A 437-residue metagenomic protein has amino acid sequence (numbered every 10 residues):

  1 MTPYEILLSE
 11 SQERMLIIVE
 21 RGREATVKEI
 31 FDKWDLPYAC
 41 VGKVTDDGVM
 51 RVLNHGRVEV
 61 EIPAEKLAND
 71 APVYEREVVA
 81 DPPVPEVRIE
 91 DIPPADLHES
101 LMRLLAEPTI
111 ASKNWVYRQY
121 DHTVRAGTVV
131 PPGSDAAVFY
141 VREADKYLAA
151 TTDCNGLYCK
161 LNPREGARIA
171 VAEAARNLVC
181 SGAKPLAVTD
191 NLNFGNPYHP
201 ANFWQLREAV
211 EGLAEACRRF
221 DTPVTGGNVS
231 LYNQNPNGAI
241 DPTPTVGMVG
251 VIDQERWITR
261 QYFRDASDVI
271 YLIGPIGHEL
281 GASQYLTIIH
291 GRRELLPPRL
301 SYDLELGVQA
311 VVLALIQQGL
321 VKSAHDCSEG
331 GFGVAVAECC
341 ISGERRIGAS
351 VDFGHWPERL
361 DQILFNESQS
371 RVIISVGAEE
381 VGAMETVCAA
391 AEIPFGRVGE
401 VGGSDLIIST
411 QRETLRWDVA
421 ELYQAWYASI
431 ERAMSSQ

Functional and structural regions predicted by a protein language model:
M1-Q437: Glycine/proline-enriched, intrinsically flexible loops and inter-domain linkers
